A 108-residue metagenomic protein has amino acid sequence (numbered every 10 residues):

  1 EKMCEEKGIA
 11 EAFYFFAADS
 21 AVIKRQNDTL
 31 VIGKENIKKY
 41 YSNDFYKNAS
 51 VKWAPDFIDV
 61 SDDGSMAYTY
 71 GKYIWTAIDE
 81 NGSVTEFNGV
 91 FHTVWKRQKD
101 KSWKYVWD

Functional and structural regions predicted by a protein language model:
E1-G8: Short, aromatic-enriched amphipathic alpha-helices that serve as compact interaction elements
G8-V60, Y70-K72, T85-E86: A solvent-exposed, acidic/Ser-Thr-rich amphipathic alpha-helical stretch
I58-A67, K96-S102: A short, structured loop/turn motif at beta-sheet edges
S65-W75, G89: A short hydrophobic beta-strand element
W75-D79, W95-R97: Beta-strand elements of well-folded, non-transmembrane domains
N88-D108: Short beta-strand edge/turn micro-motifs at domain boundaries
